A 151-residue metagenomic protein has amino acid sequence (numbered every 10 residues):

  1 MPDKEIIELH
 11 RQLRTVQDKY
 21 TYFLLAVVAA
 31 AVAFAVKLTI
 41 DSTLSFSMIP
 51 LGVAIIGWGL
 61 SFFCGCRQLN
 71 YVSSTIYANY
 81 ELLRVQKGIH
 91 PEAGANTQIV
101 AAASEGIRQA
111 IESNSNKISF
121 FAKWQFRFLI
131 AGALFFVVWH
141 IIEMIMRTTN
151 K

Functional and structural regions predicted by a protein language model:
M1-D41: Cytosolic-side membrane-entry/anchor segment at the start of a transmembrane helix
L44-K151: Alpha-helical transmembrane segments of integral membrane proteins
